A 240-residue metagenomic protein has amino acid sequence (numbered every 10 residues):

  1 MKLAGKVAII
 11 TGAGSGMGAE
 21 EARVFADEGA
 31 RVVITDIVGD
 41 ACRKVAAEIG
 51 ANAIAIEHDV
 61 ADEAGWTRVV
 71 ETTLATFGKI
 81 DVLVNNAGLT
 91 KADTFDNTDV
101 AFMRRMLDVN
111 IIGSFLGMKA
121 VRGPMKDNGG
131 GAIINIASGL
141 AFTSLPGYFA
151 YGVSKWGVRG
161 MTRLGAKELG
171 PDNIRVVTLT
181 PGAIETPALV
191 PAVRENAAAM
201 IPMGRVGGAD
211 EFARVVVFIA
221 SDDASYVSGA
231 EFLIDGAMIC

Functional and structural regions predicted by a protein language model:
K2, F115-M118, G208-I234, M238-I239: C-terminal substrate-recognition "lid" of short-chain dehydrogenase/reductases
L3-V32: Canonical Rossmann dinucleotide-binding motif of NAD(H)/NADP(H)-dependent dehydrogenases/reductases, specifically
V84, G170-R175, V227-G229: Short, small/polar-rich loop/turn modules that mediate ligand/substrate recognition or access, typified
T94-F95, D99-L107, A197: Substrate-binding pocket helix/loop in short-chain dehydrogenase/reductase
M118, S154, T162: Active-site helix of classical SDR
G123, K167-E168, S225: Alpha-helical segment proximal to the catalytic Tyr-Lys
S138: Residue(s) in the substrate-gating loop at a strand-loop-helix junction that position the organic substrate next
